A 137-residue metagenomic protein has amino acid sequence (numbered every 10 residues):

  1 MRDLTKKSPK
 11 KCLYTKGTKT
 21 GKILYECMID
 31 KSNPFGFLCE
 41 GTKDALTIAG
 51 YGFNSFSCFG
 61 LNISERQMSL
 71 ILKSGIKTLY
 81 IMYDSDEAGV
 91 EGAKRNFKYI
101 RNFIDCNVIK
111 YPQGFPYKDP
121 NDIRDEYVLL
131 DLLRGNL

Functional and structural regions predicted by a protein language model:
M1-S74, A93: Phosphate-handling DNA/RNA-contact segment within nucleic-acid enzymes
S32-P34, K77-T78, P112, L129-L137: A charged alpha-helical hairpin associated with nucleic-acid processing machineries
L38, K77-A88: Acidic beta-strand-to-loop metal/phosphate-binding motif
N54, T78, D105: Residues at the starts of beta-strands that form the adenosine-phosphate
F59-S64, Y83-E87, Q113: Short, acidic/turn-prone active-site loops that include or flank metal/cofactor- and phosphate-binding residues
L70-G75, Y117-L132: Short, surface-exposed amphipathic charged segments that create phosphate/polyanion-binding patches used for binding
E91-N102: Short, aromatic/basic amphipathic alpha-helical patches
C106-F115: A generic structural motif
